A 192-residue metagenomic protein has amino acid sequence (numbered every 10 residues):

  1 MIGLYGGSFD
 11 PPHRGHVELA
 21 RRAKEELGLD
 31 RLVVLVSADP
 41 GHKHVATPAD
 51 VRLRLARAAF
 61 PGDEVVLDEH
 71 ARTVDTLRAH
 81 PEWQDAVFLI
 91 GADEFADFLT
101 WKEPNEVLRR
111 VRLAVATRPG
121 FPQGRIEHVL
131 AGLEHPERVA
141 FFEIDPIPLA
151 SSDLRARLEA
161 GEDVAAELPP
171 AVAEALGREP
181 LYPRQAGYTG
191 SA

Functional and structural regions predicted by a protein language model:
M1-A192: Nucleotidyltransferase catalytic core that binds NTPs
